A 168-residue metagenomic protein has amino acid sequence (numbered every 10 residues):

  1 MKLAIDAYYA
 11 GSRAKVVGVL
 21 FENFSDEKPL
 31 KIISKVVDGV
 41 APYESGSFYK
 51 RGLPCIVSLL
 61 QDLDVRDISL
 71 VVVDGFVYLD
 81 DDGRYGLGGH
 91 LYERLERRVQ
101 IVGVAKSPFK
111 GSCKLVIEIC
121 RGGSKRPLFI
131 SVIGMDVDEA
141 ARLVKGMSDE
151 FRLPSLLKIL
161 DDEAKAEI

Functional and structural regions predicted by a protein language model:
M1-G11: Two-metal-ion RNase H-like nuclease active-site motif
L3-I5, D26, K31-E44, L53 (+3 more regions): C-terminal binding/interaction regions
K15-L20: Short beta-strand scaffold segments in enzyme catalytic cores
V40-S45, F76-D81: A short glycine/serine-rich beta->alpha loop
S69-L70: Structural motif
G75-Y78, A105-K110: Acidic, glycine-rich active-site loops and adjacent beta-strand->loop/helix elements that engage anionic groups
L79-L95: Short Gly/Thr/Asp-enriched flexible loops that form oxyanion-binding sites at enzyme active sites
